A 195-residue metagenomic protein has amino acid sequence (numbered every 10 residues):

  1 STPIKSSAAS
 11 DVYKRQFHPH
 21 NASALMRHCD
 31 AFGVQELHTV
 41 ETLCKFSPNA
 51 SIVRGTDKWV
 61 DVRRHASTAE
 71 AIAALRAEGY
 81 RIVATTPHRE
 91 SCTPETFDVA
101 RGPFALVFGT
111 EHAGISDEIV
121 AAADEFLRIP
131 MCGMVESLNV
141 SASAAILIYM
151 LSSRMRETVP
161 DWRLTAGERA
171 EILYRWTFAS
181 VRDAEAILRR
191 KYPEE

Functional and structural regions predicted by a protein language model:
T2-A9, Y13: Single conserved hydrophobic/aromatic residue that forms the stacking wall/gate of nucleotide- or nucleobase-binding
F17-L25, L138-S143: Amphipathic alpha-helical repeat scaffolds
D30-G33, R76: Non-catalytic positions within long, well-ordered alpha-helices that form the structural scaffold/packing of enzyme
G33, K58, A122-A123: Short, structured coil segments at secondary-structure junctions
E36-E41: Short internal beta-strands
P48-E118: S-adenosyl-L-methionine/SAH cofactor-binding core of RNA-modifying enzymes
A121-G167: Structured adenosyl-cofactor binding patch, chiefly the S-adenosyl-L-methionine
T158-E195: Acidic two-metal-ion nuclease catalytic site recognized across multiple nuclease folds, prominently DnaQ/RNase D-T
